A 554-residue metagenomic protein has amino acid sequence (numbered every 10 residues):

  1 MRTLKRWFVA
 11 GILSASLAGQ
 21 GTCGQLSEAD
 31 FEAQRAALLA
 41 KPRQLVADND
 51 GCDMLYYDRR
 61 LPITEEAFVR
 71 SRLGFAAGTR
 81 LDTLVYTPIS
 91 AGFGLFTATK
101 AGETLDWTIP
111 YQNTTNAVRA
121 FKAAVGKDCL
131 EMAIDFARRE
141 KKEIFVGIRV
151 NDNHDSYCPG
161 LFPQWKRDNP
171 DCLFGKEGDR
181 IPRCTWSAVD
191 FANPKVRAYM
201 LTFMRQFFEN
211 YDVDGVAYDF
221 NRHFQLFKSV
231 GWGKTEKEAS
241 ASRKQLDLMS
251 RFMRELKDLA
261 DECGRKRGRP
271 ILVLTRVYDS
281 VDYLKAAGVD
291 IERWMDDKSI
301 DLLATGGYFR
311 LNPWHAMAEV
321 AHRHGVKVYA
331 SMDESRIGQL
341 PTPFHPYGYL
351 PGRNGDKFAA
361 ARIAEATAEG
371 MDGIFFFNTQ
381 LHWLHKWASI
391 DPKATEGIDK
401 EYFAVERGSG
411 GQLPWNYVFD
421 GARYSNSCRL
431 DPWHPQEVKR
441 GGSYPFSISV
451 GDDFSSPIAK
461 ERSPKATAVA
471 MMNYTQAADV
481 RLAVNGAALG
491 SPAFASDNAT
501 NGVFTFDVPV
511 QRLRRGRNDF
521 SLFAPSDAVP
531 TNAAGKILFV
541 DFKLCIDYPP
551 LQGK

Functional and structural regions predicted by a protein language model:
L38-E66, N116-D135, F145-Q206, N210 (+1 more regions): Active-site-adjacent "subsite" loops/lids of carbohydrate-active enzymes
N49-D50, P270-V281, H322-D356: Active-site clefts of carbohydrate-active enzymes
A67-A98, N210-D214, S299-T305, A368-G373: Catalytic domains of carbohydrate-active enzymes, especially glycoside hydrolases
L81-A124, L302-T305, W314-E319: Aromatic-lined carbohydrate-binding/catalytic grooves of carbohydrate-active enzymes
D82-A91, L302-W314, E334, Y347-A422: Substrate-binding cleft of secreted/luminal carbohydrate-active enzymes
G94-Y111, R149-R183, N221-S240: Aromatic- and acidic-residue-enriched segments that line the glycan-binding/catalytic groove of carbohydrate-active
K195-G325, F358: Active-site neighborhood of glycoside hydrolase catalytic domains
M471-L551: Beta-strand-rich ligand-recognition modules
